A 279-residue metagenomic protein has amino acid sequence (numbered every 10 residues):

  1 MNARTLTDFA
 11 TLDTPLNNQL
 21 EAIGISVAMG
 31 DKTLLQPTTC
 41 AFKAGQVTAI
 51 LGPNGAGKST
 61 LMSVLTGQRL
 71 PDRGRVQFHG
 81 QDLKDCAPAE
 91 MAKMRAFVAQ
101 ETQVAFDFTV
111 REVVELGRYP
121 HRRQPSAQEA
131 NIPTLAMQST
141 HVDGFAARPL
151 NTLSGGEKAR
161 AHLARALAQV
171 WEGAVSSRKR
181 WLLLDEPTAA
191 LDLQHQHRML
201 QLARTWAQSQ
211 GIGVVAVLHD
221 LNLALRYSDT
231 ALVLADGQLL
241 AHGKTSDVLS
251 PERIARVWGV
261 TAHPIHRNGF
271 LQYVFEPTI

Functional and structural regions predicted by a protein language model:
L20, L34-P37: Conserved structural motif at the start of ABC-family nucleotide-binding domains
L51-P53: The feature captures the beta-strand-to-loop junction immediately N-terminal to the Walker
T66: Helix-to-loop junction immediately C-terminal to a conserved catalytic motif
G74-D82: Conserved ABC transporter NBD signature motif
E129-F145: Conserved ABC ATPase "signature" region
V175-S177, L182-E186: Catalytic Walker B motif of ABC-type/P-loop ATPase nucleotide-binding domains
A231-S246: H-loop (His-switch) and adjacent beta-strand-loop-beta switch element of ABC-type ATPase nucleotide-binding domains
P251, A255-I279: ABC ATPase nucleotide-binding domains
